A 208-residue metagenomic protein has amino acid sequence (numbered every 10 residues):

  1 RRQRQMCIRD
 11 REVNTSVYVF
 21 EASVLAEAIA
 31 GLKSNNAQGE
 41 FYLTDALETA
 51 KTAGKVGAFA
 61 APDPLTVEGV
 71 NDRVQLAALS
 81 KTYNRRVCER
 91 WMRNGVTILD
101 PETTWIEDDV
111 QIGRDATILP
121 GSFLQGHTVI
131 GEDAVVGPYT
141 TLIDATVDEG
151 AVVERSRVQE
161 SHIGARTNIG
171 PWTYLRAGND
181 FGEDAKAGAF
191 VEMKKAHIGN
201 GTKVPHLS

Functional and structural regions predicted by a protein language model:
R2, D63, T103: Residues that form or immediately flank small-molecule/cofactor binding pockets and catalytic motifs
Q3-I8: Short, small-residue-biased leader/transition segments that mark boundaries at the very start of proteins
R9-R85, E89: Catalytic-core segments of class I nucleotidyltransferases/pyrophosphorylases that form NMP-activated intermediates
W91-N94: A eukaryote-biased feature capturing mid-to-C-terminal, repeat/solenoid-rich segments of large proteins, strongly
T97-S208: Structural signal for interior beta-strand "rungs" in well-ordered beta-sheet cores of soluble enzyme domains
